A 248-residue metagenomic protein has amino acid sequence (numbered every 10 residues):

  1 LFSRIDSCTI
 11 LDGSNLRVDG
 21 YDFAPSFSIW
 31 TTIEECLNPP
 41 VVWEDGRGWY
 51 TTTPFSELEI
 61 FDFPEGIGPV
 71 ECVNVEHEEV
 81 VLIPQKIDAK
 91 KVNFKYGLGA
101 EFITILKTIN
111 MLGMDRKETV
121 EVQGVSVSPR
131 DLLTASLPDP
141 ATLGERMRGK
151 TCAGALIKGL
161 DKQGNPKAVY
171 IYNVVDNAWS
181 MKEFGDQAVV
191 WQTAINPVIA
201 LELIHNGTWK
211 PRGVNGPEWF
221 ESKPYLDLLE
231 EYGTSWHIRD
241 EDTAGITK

Functional and structural regions predicted by a protein language model:
F2-K248: C-terminal catalytic/substrate-binding lobe primarily of soluble NAD(P)-dependent oxidoreductases
